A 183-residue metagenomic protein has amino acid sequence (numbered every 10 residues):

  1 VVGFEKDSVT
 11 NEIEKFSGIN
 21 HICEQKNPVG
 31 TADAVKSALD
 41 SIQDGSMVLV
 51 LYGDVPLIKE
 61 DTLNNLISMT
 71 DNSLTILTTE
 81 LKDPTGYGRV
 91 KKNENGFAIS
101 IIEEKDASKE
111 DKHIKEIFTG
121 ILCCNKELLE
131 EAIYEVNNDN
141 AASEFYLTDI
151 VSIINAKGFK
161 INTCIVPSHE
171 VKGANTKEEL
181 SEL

Functional and structural regions predicted by a protein language model:
V1, Q25, L51, L77-T78 (+2 more regions): Generic beta-sheet signal
V1-N65: Conserved N-terminal catalytic core of the sugar/cofactor nucleotidyltransferase
D7, I58-A141, T148, F159: Conserved core of the sugar-phosphate nucleotidyltransferase
E12, S46, I101, E131-A132 (+2 more regions): Residues that scaffold the ATP/ADP-binding catalytic core of kinase and kinase-like folds
I19-H21, F97, K160-N162: Conserved beta-strand segments of alpha/beta enzyme cores
S152-C164: Catalytic donor-sugar/metal-binding loop of nucleotide-sugar-dependent glycosyltransferases
V166-L183: Extended, small-residue-rich solenoid/repeat segments and analogous flexible loops that form exposed scaffolds
